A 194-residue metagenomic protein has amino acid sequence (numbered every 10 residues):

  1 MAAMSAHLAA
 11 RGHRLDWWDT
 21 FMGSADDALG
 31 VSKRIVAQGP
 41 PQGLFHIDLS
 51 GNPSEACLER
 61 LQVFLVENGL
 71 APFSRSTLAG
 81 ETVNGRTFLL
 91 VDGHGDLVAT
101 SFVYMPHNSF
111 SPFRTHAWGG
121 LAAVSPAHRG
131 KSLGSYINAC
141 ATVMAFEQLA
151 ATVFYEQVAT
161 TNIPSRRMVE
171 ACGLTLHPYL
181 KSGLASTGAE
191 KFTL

Functional and structural regions predicted by a protein language model:
M1, A145-V158: Conserved GNAT acetyl-CoA-binding A-motif
M1-F45: Acyl-donor-binding surface of acyltransferase catalytic domains
M1-H13, S135, T160-P178: Conserved active-site alpha-helix within GNAT-family acetyltransferase domains
R14-G23, Q157, G173-E190: Conserved catalytic-core motifs of GNAT/GCN5-like acyltransferases
K33-R75: Short amphipathic alpha-helix that is part of the acyltransferase structural core
L65-V124: A conserved beta-strand-loop-helix scaffold within acyl/acetyltransferase catalytic domains
G93, S125-A127, K131, T161: Active-site acidic-Proline motif in GNAT/NAT acetyltransferases
L121-V124, G130-A145, R166-A171: Conserved acetyl-CoA-binding loop-helix of GNAT-fold acetyltransferases
